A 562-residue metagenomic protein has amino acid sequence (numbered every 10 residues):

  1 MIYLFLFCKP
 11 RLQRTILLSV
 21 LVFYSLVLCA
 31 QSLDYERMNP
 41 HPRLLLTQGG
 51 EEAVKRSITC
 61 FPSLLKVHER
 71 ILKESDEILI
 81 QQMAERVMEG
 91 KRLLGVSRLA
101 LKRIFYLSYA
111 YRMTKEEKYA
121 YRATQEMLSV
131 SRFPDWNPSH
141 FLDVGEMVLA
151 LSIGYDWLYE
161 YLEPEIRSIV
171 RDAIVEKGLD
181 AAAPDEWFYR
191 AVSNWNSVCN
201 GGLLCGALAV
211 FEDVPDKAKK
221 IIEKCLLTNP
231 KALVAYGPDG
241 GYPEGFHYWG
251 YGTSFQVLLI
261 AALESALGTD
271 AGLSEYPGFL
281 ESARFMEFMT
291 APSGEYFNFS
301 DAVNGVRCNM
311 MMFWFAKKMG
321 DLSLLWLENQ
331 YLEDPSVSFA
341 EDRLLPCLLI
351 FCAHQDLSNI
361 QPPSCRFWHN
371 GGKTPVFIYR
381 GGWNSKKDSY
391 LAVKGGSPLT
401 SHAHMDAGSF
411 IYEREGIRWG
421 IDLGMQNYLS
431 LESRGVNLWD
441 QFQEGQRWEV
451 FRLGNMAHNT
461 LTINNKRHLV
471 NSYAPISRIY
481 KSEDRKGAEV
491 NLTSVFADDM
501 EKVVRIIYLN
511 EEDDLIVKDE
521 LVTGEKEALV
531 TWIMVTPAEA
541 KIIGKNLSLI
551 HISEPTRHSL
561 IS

Functional and structural regions predicted by a protein language model:
I2, I550-S562: Single conserved hydrophobic/aromatic residue that forms the stacking wall/gate of nucleotide- or nucleobase-binding
I2-L17: Bacterial N-terminal signal peptides that target proteins for export
S25-V27: N-terminal signal peptide c-region/cleavage motif recognized by signal peptidases
A30-S32: Boundary at the C-terminal end of the N-terminal hydrophobic targeting segment
R43-I58, L64-L72, D76-E295, A302-V303: Aromatic-lined, polymer-binding surfaces characteristic of secreted/periplasmic polysaccharide-degrading enzymes
V210, Y251-W419, Y480-R485, E489-N491: Carbohydrate-active enzyme catalytic cores, enriched for enzymes that act on polyanionic acidic polysaccharides
G268, D356-S553: Non-catalytic C-terminal accessory modules of carbohydrate-active enzymes
